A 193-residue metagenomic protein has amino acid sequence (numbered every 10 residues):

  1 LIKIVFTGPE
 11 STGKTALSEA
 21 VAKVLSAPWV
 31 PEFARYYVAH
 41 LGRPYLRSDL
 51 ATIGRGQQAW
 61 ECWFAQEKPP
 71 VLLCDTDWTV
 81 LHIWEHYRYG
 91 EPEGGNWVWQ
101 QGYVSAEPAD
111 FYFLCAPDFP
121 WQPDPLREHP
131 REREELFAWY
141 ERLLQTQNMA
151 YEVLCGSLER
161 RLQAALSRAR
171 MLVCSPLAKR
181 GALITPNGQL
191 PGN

Functional and structural regions predicted by a protein language model:
L1-K3: Pre-Walker A (Motif I) flank of P-loop NTPase domains
F6: Hydrophobic anchor at the beta1->P-loop junction of P-loop NTPases
E10: The conserved Walker
K14: Conserved lysine of the Walker
E19-C62: Conserved substrate/cofactor phosphate-moiety recognition/catalytic segment in nucleotide-dependent phosphotransferases
P44-E93: Conserved nucleotide-sensing/catalytic segment adjacent to the nucleotide-binding pocket in NTP-handling enzymes
R88-R160, L166-S167, V173-P176: A glycine- and Lys/Arg-enriched "phosphate-lid" helix/loop adjacent to the NTP-binding pocket of small-molecule kinases
